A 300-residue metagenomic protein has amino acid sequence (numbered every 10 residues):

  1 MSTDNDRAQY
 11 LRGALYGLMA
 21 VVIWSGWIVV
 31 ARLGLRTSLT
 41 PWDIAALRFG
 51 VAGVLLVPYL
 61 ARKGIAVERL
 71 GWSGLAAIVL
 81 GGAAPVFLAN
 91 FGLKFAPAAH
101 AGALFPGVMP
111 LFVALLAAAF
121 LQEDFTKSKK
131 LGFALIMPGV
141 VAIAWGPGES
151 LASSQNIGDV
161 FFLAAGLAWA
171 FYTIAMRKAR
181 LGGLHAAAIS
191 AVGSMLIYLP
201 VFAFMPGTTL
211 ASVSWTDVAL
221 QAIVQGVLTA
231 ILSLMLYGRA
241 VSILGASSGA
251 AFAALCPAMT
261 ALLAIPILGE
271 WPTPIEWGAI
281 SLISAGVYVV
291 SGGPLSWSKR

Functional and structural regions predicted by a protein language model:
M1-A45, G148-K178, L196-I197, L263 (+1 more regions): Glycine-/small-residue-enriched transmembrane alpha-helix faces in small-molecule transporters and effluxers
L11-Y16, W42-P58, W72-A76, K130-P138 (+2 more regions): Hydrophobic alpha-helical transmembrane segments of multi-pass integral membrane proteins, especially transporters
A20-I28, V57-P106, A114, A142 (+1 more regions): Specific transmembrane alpha-helical segments of multi-pass solute transporters/efflux pumps, especially DMT/EamA
V29-S38, K94, A144-Q155, A203-A222 (+1 more regions): Membrane-interface helix termini and inter-helical loops of multi-pass transporters
G34, I44, R48, G92 (+7 more regions): Hydrophobic/aromatic residues within transmembrane alpha-helices of multi-pass small-molecule transporters
D43-V54, G81, N90-D124, A165 (+1 more regions): Specific alpha-helical transmembrane segments that line the substrate/conduction pathway and gating interfaces
L47, V86, A101-V108, A175-L196 (+1 more regions): Helix-helix packing/entry segments at the starts of transmembrane helices
L56, A77, S128-P147, Y198 (+3 more regions): Hydrophobic transmembrane alpha-helices of multi-pass small-molecule transport proteins
